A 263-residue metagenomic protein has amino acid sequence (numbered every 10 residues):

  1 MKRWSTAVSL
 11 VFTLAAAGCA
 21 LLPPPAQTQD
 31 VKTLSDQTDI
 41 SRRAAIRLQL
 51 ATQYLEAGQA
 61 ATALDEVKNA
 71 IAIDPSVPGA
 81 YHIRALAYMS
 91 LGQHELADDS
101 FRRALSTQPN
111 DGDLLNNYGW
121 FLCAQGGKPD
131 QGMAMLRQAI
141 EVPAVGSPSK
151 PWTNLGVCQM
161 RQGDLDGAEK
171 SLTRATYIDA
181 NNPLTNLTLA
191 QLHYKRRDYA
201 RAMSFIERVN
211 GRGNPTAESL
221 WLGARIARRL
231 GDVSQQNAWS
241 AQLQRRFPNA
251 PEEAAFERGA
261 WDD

Functional and structural regions predicted by a protein language model:
C19-K68, A72-D74, F256-D263: N-terminal leader/linker segments that initiate helical-solenoid repeat arrays
P23-S35, G211-D263: Terminal, low-structured helical/coil segments at or just beyond the last alpha-helical repeat
D39, I73, T107-Q108, V142-A144 (+3 more regions): Structural marker of alpha-solenoid helical repeat scaffolds
R43, V77, D111, G146-P148 (+3 more regions): Residue-level recognition of tetratricopeptide repeat
G58-D65, L91-R103, G127-Q138, Q162-R174 (+2 more regions): Structural signature of tandem alpha-helical TPR/SEL1-like repeats, specifically the intra-repeat loop/turn
A80, L114, S149-P151, T185 (+2 more regions): TPR alpha-solenoid repeat register
